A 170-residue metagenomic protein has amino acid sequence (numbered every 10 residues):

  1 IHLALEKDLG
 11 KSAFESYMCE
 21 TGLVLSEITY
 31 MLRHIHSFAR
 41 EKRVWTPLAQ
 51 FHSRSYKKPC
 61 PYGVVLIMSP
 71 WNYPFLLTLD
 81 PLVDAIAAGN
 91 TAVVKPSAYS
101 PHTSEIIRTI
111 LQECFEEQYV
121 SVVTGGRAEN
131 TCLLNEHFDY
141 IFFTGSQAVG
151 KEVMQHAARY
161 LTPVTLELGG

Functional and structural regions predicted by a protein language model:
I1-Y56: N-terminal Rossmann-like NAD(P)+-binding subdomain of aldehyde/semialdehyde dehydrogenases
H2, V24-L25, M31, S104 (+3 more regions): A general structural signal for well-ordered alpha-helical segments in protein cores
L9, L25, L32-K42, L66-N72 (+3 more regions): Generic hydrophobic/packing signal
G10, R33, S37, Q112 (+2 more regions): Generic secondary-structure signature for well-ordered alpha-helical cores
E20, Y99-T103, E167: Short acidic-hydrophobic sequence patches enriched in Asp/Glu that either
T46-C114, L161: Conserved small-residue-rich beta-alpha loop and adjacent elements that most often cradle the phosphate/pyrophosphate
V64, C114-G170: Conserved NAD(P)+-binding/catalytic subdomain of aldehyde/semialdehyde dehydrogenases
